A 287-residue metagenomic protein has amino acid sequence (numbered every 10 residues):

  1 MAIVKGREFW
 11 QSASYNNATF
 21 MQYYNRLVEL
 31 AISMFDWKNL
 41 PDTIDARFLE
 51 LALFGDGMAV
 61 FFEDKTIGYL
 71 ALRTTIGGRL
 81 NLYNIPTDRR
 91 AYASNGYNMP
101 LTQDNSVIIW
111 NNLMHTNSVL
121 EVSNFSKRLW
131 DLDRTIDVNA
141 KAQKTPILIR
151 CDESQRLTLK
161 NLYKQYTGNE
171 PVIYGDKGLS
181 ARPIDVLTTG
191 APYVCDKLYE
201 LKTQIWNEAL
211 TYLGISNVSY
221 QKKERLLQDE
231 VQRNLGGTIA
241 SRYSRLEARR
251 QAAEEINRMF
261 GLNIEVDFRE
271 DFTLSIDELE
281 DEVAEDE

Functional and structural regions predicted by a protein language model:
A2-D176: Structured, contiguous alpha/beta core segments that scaffold functional sites
K141-T145, E153-L157, Y166-N169, I173-Y174 (+3 more regions): Extended serine/threonine-enriched, polar tracts that run as long, contiguous segments within proteins
I149, L179, D229-E230: Solvent-exposed, non-transmembrane amphipathic alpha-helical segments
P183-E287: Alpha-helical oligomerization segments
